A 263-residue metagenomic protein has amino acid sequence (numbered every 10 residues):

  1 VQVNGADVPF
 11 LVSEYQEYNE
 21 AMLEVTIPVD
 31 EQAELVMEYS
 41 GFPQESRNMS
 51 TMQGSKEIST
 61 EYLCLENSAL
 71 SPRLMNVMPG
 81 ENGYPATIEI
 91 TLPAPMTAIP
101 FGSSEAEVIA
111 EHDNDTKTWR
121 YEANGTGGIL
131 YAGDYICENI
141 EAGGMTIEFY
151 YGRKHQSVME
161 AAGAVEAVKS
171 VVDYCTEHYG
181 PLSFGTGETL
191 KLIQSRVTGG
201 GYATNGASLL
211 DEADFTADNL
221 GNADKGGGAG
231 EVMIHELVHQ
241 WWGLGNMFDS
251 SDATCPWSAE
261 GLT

Functional and structural regions predicted by a protein language model:
V1-P28, V108-H112: Solvent-exposed beta-strand/loop surfaces of large extracellular or lumenal domains
G5-D7, E14, Y39-G41, L92-A94 (+3 more regions): A mature extracytoplasmic/lumenal domain signature
I27, A33, M78-N82, V158-K169: Generic detection of long, well-ordered alpha-helical segments
D30, E34-D134: Extended, low-hydrophobicity, Ser/Thr/Pro/Gly-biased non-transmembrane segments
Q44-N48, G199-Y202, S258: Short catalytic/ligand-binding loop motif for oxyanion handling, primarily in non-cytosolic enzymes, centered on
I88, I140-S251, C255: Juxtacatalytic substrate-recognition/specificity segment
C175, S258-T263: An active-site-proximal "capping" alpha-helix that borders the catalytic cofactor pocket
